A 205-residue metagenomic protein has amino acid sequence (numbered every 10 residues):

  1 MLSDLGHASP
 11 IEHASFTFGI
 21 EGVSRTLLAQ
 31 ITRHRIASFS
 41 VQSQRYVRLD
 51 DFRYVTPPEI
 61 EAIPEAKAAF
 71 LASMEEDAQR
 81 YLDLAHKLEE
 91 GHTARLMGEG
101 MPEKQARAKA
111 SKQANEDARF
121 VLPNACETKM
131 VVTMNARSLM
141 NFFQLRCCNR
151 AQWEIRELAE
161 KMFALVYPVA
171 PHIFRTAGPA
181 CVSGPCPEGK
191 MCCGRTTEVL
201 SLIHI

Functional and structural regions predicted by a protein language model:
M1-L202: Family-specific signature for flavin-dependent thymidylate synthase
